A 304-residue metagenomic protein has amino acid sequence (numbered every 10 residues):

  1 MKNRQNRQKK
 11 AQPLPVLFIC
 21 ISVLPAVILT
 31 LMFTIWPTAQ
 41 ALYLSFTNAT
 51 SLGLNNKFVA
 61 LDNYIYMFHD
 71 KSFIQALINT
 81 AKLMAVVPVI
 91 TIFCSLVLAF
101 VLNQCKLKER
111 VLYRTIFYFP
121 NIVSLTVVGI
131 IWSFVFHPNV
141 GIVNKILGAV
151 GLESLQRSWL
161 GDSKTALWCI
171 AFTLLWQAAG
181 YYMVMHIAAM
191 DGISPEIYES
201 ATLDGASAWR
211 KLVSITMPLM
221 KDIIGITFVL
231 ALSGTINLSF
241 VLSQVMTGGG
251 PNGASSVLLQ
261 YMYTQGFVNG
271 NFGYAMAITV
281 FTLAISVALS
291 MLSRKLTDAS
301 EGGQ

Functional and structural regions predicted by a protein language model:
M1-P13: Short, Lys/Arg-rich, polar N-terminal cytosolic tail immediately upstream of the first transmembrane signal-anchor
A11-Q304: A structural signal for multi-pass alpha-helical bundles of membrane permease subunits that mediate small-molecule
